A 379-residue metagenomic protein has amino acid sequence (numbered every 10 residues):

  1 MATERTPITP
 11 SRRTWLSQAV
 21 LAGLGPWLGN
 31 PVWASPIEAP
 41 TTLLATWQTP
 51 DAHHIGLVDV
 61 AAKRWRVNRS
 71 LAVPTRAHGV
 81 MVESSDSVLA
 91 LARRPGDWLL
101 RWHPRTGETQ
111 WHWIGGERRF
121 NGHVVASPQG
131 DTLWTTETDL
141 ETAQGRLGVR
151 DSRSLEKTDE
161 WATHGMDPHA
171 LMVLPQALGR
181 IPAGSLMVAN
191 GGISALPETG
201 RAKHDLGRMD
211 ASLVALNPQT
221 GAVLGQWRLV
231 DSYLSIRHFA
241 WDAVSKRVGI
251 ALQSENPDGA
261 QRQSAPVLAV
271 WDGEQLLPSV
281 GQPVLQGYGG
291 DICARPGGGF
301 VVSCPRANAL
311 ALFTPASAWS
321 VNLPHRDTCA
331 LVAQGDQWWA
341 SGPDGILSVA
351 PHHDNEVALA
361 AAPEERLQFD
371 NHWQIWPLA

Functional and structural regions predicted by a protein language model:
M1-S35: N-terminal export signals
S70-P74, W113-G116, W161-G165, W227-S232 (+2 more regions): Surface loop/turn motifs at the tips and blade-to-blade linkers of beta-strand repeat domains
L71-E83, S87-R101, G107-A126: Blade-loop segments of beta-propeller domains
T75-V82, R119-V125, M166-V173, L234-F239 (+3 more regions): Repeated scaffold domains used in trafficking and secretory/extracellular systems, primarily beta-propellers
E83-S85, P128-Q129, P175-P182, A243-V244 (+2 more regions): Residue-level detector of Asp-centered blade-edge/turn motifs that repeat once per structural unit in beta-propeller
G115-V125, T136-P175: Asp-box/WD-like beta-propeller blade repeats and closely related beta-sheet repeat scaffolds
T136-D139, A189-M209, A251-S264: Short, conserved, GDST-rich strand-edge loop motifs in beta-rich repeat architectures
L147-D151, L206-P218, A265-D272: Beta-propeller blade signature
